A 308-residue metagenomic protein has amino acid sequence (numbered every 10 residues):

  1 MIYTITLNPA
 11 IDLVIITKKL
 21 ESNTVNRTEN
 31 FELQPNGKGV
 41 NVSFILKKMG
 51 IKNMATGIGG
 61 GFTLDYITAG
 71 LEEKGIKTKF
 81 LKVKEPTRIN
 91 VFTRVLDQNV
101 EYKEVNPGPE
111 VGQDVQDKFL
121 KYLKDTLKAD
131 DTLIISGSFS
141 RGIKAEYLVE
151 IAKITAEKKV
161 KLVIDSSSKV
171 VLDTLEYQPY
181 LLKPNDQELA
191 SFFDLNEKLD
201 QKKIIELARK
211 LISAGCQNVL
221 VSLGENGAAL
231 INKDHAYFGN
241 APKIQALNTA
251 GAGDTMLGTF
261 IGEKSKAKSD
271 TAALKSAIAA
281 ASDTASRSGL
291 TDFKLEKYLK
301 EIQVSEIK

Functional and structural regions predicted by a protein language model:
M1-E21: Positively charged, low-complexity intrinsically disordered leader regions
I2, I51-N53, T78, L162 (+2 more regions): Hydrophobic anchor at the start of a short beta-strand that flanks the dinucleotide cofactor-binding loop
R27-T87: Substrate-binding N-lobe of the ribokinase-like
K47, A156, S265: Gly/Ala-rich phosphate-binding loop of Rossmann-like dinucleotide-binding domains, activating on the conserved
T93-A129: Conserved phosphate-binding/catalytic loop of the ribokinase/pfkB sugar-kinase fold
K103-V105, D130-G137, D165, K183-D186: Short beta-strands and strand-loop turn motifs
V149-D234: Conserved phosphate/ATP/ADP-binding segment of small-molecule kinases
L172, Q201-K308: Conserved phosphate-binding/catalytic region of the ribokinase-like
